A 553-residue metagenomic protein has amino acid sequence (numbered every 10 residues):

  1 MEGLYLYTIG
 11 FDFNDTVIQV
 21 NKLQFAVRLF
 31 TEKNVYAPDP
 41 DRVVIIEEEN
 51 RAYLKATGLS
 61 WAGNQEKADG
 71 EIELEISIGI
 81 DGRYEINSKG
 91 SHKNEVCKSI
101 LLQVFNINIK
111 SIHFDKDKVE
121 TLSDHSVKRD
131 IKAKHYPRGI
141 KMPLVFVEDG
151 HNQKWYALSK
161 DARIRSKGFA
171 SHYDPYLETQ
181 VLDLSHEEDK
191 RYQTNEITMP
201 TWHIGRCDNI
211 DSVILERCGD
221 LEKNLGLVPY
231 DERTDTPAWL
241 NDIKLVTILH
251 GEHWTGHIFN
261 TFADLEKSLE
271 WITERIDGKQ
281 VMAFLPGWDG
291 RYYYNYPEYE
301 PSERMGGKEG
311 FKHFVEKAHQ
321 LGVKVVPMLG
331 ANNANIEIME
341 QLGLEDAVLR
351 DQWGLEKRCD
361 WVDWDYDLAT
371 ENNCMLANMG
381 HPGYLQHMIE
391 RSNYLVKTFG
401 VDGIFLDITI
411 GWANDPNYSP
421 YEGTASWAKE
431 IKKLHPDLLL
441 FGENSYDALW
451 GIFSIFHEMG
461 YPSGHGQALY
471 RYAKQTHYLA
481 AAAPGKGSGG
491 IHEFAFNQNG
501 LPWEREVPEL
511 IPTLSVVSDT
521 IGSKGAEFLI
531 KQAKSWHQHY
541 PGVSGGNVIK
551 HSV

Functional and structural regions predicted by a protein language model:
M1-M282, K317, L321-K324: Carbohydrate-recognition beta-sandwich/jelly-roll modules in extracellular/periplasmic carbohydrate-active proteins
I86, D264-S268, I272, G310 (+5 more regions): Alpha-helical packing segments of well-folded alpha/beta enzyme cores
G90, N106, L249, L285-G287 (+3 more regions): A cross-domain feature marking catalytic cores of carbohydrate-active enzymes and several ubiquitous metabolic/repair
I107, H253-W254, W288-R291, N332-A334 (+3 more regions): Short, solvent-exposed loop/turn segments at secondary-structure junctions
D189-T201, V246, I389-S392, A413-V553: Active-site-proximal substrate-binding groove within the catalytic cores of carbohydrate-active enzymes
T247-W353, Q386: Aromatic- and glycine-enriched glycan-recognition loops and surfaces that form the carbohydrate-binding subsites
V281-D289, H387-N417: Active-site groove signature of glycoside hydrolases
G310, E316, V323, P327 (+2 more regions): Active-site-adjacent "subsite" loops/lids of carbohydrate-active enzymes
